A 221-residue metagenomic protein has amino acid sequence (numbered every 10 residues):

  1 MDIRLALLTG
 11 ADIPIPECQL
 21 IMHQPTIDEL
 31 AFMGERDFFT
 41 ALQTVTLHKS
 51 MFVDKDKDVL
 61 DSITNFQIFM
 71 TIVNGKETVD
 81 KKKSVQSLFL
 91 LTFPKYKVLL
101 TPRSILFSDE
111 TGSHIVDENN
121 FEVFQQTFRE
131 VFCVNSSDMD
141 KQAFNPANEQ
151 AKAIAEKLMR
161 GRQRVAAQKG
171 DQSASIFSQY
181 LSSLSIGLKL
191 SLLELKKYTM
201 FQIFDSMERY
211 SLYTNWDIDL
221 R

Functional and structural regions predicted by a protein language model:
M1-S62, F66, Q126-D219: An amphipathic, hydrophobic-aromatic interaction surface with interspersed Lys/Arg that forms lipid/phosphate-bearing
D56-S87: Extended, charge-biased low-complexity segments that typically form long amphipathic alpha-helices/coiled-coils
I68-V73, S104-V116, V165-K169, S191-L192: Charged, low-complexity surface segments at secondary-structure and domain boundaries
S84-R162: Long amphipathic alpha-helical segments with strong coiled-coil/leucine-zipper propensity
